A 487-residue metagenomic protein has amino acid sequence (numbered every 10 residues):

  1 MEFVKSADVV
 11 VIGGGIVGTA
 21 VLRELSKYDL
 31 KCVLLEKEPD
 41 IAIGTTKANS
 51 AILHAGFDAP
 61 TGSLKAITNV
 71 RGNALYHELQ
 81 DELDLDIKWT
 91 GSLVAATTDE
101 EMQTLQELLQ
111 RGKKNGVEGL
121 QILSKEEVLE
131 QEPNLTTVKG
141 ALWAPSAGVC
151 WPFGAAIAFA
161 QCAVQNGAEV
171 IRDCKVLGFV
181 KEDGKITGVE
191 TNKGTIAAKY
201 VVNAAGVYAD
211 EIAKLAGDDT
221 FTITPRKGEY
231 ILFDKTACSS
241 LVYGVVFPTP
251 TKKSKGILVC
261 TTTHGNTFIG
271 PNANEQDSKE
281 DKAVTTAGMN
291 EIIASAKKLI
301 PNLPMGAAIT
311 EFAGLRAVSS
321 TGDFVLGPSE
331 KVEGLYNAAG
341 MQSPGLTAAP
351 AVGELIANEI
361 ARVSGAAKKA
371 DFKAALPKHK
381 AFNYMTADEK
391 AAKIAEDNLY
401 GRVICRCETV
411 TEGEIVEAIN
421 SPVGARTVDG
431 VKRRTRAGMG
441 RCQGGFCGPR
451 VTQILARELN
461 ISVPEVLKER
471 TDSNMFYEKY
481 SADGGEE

Functional and structural regions predicted by a protein language model:
A7-L34: N-terminal Rossmann-like FAD-binding beta1-loop-alpha1 element of flavoenzymes
A20, F179-K185, E190-G270, N274-T285 (+1 more regions): Flavin-dependent oxidoreductases
K27-K47: Glycine-rich FAD pyrophosphate-binding loop
A51-Q131, G256-I257: Dinucleotide-binding Rossmann-like beta1-alpha1 core, especially the glycine-rich loop that anchors the ADP
P60, I67, A95-T104, W143-Q161 (+3 more regions): Short beta-strand to alpha-helix junction loop
W143-Y200: Helical element adjacent to the flavin cofactor pocket in flavoenzyme catalytic cores
P152, A158, S254, T263 (+4 more regions): C-terminal catalytic lobe of FAD-dependent flavoproteins
T411-P422, G445-V463: Iron-sulfur (Fe-S) cluster-binding segments and ferredoxin-like electron-carrier domains, especially [2Fe-2S]
